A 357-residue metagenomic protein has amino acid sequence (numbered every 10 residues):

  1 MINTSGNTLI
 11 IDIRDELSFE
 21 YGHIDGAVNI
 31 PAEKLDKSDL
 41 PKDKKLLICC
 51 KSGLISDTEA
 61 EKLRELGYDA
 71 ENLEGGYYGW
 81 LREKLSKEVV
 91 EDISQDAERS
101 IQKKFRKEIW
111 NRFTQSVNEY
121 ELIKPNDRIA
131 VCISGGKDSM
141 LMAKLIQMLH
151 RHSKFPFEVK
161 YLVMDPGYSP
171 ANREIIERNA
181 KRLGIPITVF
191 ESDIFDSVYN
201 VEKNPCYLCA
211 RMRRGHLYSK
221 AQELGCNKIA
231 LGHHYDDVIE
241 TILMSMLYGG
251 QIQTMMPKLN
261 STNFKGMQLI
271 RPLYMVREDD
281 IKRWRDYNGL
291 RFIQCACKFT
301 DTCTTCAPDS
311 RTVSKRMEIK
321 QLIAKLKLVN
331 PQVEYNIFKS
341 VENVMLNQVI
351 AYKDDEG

Functional and structural regions predicted by a protein language model:
M1-L9, D15-K45, K51-I101, R178: Rhodanese-like catalytic fold shared by cysteine-dependent sulfurtransferases and DSP/PTP-type phosphatases
R14, L231-Y235, E342: Short, well-ordered beta-to-alpha junction loops that form the rim of enzyme active sites and present histidine/acidic
F19, L81, D196-E202, C303-T305: A short acidic, helix-capping loop that chelates divalent metal ions and anchors anionic groups
N29, N72, Y161, V189-E191 (+1 more regions): A structural preference for short, hydrophobic beta-strand core positions in alpha/beta folds
V89-M244, Y248-I252, M256, D279-D280 (+1 more regions): ATP-dependent adenylation/nucleotidyltransferase module used to activate substrates
E158-V159, I229, D237-E318, L322: Catalytic subdomain that performs nucleotidyl-dependent activation
E318-M345: An accessory alpha-helical subdomain
